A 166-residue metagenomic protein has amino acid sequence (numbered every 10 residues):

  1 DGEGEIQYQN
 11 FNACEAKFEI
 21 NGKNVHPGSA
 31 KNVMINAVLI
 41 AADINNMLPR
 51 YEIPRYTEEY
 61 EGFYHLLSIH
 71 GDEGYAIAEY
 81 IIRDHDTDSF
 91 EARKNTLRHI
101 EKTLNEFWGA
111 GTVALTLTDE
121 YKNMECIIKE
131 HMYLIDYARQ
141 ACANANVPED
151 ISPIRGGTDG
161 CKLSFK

Functional and structural regions predicted by a protein language model:
D1-A37: Fold-level recognition of mixed alpha/beta catalytic cores in primary-metabolism enzymes, strongest
A37-K166: Metal-dependent amide/peptide-bond hydrolase catalytic core, centered on the "pita-bread" metallohydrolase fold
